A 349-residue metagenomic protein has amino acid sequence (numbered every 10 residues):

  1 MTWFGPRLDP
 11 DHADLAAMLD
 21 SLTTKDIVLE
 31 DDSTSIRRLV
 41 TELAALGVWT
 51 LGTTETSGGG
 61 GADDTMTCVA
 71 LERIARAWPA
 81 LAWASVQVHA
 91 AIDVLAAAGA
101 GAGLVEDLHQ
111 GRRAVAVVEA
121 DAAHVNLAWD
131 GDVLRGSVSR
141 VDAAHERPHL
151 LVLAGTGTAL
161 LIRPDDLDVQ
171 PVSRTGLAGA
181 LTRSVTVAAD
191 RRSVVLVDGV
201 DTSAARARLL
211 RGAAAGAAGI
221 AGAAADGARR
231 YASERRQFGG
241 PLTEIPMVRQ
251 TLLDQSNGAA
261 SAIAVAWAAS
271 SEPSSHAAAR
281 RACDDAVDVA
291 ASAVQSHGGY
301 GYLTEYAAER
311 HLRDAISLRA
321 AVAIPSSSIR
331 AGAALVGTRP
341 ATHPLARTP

Functional and structural regions predicted by a protein language model:
M1-A84, L335-P349: Amphipathic, small/basic residue-rich leader segments at the start of a protein or domain
T2-G5, H297-P349: Glycine-rich phosphate/cofactor-binding loops in nucleotide/flavin-utilizing enzymes
T24-T34, R229, S233, Q237-G240 (+3 more regions): C-terminal helix-coil-helix/basic helical segment that borders enzyme active sites and/or dimer interfaces and provides
V69-R76, D93-G99, A223-G227, W267 (+2 more regions): Short glycine/serine- and small hydrophobic-enriched flexible loop segments
A82-A100: N-terminal glycine-rich flavin-associated loop
V105-D226, P340-P349: FAD-binding core of flavoproteins
